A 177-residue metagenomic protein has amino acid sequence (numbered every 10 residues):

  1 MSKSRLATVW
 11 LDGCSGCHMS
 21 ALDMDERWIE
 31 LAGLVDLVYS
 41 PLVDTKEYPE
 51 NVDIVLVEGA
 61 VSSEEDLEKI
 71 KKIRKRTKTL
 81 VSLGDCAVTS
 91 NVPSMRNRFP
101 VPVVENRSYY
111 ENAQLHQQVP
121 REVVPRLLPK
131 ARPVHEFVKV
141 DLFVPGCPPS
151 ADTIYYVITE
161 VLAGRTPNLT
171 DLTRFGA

Functional and structural regions predicted by a protein language model:
M1-A177: Iron-sulfur-associated redox domains of electron-transfer enzymes in respiratory and anaerobic energy metabolism
